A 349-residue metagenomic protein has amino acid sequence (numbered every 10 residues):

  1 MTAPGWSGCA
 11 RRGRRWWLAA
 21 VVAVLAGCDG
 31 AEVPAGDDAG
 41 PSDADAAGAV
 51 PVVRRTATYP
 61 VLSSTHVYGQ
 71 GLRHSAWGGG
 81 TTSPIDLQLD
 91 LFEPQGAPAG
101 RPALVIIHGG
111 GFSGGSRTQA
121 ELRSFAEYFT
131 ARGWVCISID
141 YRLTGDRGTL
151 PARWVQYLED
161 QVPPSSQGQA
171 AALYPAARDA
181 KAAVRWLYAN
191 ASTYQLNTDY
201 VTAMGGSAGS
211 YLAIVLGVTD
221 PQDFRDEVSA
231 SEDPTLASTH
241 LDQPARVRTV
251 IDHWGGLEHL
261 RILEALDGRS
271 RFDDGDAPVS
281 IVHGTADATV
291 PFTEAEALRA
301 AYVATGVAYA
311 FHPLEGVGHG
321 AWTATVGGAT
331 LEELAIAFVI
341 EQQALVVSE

Functional and structural regions predicted by a protein language model:
L25-A47: Ser/Thr-rich, Pro/Gly/Ala-heavy low-complexity intrinsically disordered linkers and tails of secreted extracellular
A47-P98: N-terminal cap/lid segment of alpha/beta-hydrolase-fold proteins
G100-G110: Short beta-strand element of the alpha/beta-hydrolase
T118-S138: Short amphipathic alpha-helix adjacent to the substrate-entry channel of hydrolases
W154-S192: Alpha/beta-hydrolase active-site loop
R178, A182-L266: Primarily recognizes the serine-hydrolase "nucleophile elbow" in alpha/beta-hydrolase and SGNH/GDSL folds
I281-H283, D287: Short beta-strand/loop motif that positions the catalytic acidic residue of the alpha/beta-hydrolase fold
E296-R299, V303-E349: C-terminal catalytic histidine-bearing segment of alpha/beta-hydrolase fold enzymes
